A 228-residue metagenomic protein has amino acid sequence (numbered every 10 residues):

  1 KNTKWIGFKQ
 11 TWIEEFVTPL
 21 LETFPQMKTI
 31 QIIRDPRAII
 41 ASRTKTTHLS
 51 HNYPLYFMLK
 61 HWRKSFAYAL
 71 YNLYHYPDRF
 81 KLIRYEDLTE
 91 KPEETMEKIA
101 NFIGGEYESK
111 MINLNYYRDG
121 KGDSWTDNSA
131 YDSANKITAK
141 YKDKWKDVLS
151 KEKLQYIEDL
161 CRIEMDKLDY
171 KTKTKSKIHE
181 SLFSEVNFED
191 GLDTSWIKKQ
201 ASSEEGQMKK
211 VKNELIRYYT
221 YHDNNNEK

Functional and structural regions predicted by a protein language model:
K1-I112, Y116-K136: PAPS-dependent sulfotransferase catalytic domain
G105-K228: PAPS-dependent sulfotransferases, especially Golgi type II membrane carbohydrate sulfotransferases
